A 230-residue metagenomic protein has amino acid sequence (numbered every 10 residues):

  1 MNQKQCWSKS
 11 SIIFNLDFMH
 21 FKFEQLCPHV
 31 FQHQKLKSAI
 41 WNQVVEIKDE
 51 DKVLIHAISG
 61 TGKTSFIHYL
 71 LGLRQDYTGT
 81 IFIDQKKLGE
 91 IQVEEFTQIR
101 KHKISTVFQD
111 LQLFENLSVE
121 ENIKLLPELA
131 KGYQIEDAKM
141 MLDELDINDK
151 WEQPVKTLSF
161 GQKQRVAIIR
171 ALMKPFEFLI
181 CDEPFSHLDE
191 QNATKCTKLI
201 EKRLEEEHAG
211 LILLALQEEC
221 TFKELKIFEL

Functional and structural regions predicted by a protein language model:
L71: Helix-to-loop junction immediately C-terminal to a conserved catalytic motif
G79-G89: Conserved ABC transporter NBD signature motif
L88-S105: ABC ATPase NBD coupling module
I135-K150: Conserved ABC ATPase "signature" region
P154-Q162: Conserved ABC ATPase signature
I168: Hydrophobic anchor residue at the start of the ABC signature
L179-E183: Catalytic Walker B motif of ABC-type/P-loop ATPase nucleotide-binding domains
